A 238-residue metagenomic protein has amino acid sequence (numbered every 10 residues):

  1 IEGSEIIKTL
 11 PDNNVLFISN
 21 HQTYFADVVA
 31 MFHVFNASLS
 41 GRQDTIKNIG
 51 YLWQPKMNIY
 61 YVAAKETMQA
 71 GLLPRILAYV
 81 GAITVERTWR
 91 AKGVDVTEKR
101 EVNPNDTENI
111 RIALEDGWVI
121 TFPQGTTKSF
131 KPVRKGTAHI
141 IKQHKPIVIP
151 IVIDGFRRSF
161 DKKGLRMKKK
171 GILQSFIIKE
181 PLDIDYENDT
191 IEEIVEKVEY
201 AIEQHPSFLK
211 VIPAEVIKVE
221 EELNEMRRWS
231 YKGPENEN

Functional and structural regions predicted by a protein language model:
G3, N103-T107, V133-T137: Amphipathic coiled-coil/heptad-repeat helices and related helical stalk/stem segments that mediate oligomerization
S4, H21, P123-T126: Short, well-ordered beta-to-alpha junction loops that form the rim of enzyme active sites and present histidine/acidic
E5-P11, I110-I112: Short amphipathic alpha-helix with an adjacent loop that forms part of the alpha/beta core around
L10-E98: Catalytic core of membrane glycerolipid acyltransferases/transacylases, capturing the structured, soluble-facing
N13-S19, I59, E115-P123, P146: Generic beta-sheet signal
I83-S129: Internal catalytic-core helix/loop-beta-alpha segment that presents or stabilizes conserved functional determinants
E115-W118, G125-E193: A cross-family acyltransferase "interaction/gating" segment
I212-E235: Short, highly charged C-terminal tails/helix-capping segments
